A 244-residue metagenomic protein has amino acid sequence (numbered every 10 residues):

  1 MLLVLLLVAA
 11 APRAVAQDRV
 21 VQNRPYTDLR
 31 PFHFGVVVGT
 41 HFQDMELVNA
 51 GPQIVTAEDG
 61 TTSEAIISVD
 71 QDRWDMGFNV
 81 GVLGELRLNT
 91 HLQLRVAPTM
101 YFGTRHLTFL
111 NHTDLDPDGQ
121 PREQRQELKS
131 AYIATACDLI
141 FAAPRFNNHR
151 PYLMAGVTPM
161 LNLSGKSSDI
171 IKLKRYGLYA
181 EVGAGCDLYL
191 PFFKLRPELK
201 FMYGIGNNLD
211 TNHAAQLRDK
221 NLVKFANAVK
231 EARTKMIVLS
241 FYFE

Functional and structural regions predicted by a protein language model:
A16-G77, M236-V238, Y242-E244: Short glycine/proline- and aromatic-enriched beta-strand/turn motifs that initiate or cap beta-hairpins
L29, N89-H91, P144-N148, Y189-F193 (+1 more regions): Outer-membrane beta-barrel channels and translocator barrels
R30-F32, W74-F78, K129-T135, H149 (+2 more regions): Residues that define the transmembrane beta-barrel architecture of outer-membrane proteins
F32-V38, L94-P98, I133-T135, P151-V157 (+3 more regions): Transmembrane beta-strands of outer-membrane beta-barrel proteins
T40-D44, M100-T104, F141-A143, V157-L163 (+3 more regions): Transmembrane beta-strands of outer-membrane beta-barrel pores
Q43, A50-Q120: Glycine- and aromatic-enriched membrane insertion/assembly motifs of diderm outer-membrane and organelle channel
E46-Q53, L107-T113, L163-I171, N208-Q216: Outer-membrane beta-barrel translocator domains and adjoining extracellular loop/strand segments of Gram-negative
P191-E244: Predominantly the C-terminal beta-signal and adjacent terminal strand-loop region of outer-membrane beta-barrel
